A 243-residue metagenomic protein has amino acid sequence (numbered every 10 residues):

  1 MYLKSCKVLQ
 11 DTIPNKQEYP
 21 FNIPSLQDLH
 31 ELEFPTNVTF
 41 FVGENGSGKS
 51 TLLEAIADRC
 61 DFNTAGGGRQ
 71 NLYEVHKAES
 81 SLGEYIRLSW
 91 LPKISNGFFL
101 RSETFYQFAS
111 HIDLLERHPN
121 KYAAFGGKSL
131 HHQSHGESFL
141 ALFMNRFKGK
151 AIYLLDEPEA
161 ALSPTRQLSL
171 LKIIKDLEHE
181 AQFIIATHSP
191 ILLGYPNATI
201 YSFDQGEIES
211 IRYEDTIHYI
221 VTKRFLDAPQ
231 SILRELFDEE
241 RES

Functional and structural regions predicted by a protein language model:
M1-H30, P35: N-terminal pre-Walker A segment at the start of P-loop NTPase domains
V38-F40, S50-R117: ABC ATPase nucleotide-binding domain signature region
T39-V42, L154: Short hydrophobic/aromatic beta-strand immediately N-terminal to the Walker A/P-loop
G46-S47: ATP-binding Walker
N96, G149-I152, E178-I184, T199: Loop/turn-to-beta-strand initiation segments
S129, Q133-E157, T165-L177: GG-anchored amphipathic helix commonly corresponding to the ABC/SMC/Rad50 NBD signature/C-loop
T165, S169-Q182, S189-S243: C-terminal lobe/lid and adjacent interdomain/linker elements of RecA-like ASCE P-loop ATPase modules
